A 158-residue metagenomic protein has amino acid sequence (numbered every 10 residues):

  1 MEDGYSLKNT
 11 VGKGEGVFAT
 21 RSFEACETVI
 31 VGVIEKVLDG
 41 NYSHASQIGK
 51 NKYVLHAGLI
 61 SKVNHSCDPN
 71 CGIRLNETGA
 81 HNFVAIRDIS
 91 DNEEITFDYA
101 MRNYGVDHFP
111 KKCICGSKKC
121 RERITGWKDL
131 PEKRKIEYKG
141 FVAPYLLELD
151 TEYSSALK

Functional and structural regions predicted by a protein language model:
M1-K158: Conserved catalytic SET/PR domain of SAM-dependent protein methyltransferases, capturing the structural core that binds
